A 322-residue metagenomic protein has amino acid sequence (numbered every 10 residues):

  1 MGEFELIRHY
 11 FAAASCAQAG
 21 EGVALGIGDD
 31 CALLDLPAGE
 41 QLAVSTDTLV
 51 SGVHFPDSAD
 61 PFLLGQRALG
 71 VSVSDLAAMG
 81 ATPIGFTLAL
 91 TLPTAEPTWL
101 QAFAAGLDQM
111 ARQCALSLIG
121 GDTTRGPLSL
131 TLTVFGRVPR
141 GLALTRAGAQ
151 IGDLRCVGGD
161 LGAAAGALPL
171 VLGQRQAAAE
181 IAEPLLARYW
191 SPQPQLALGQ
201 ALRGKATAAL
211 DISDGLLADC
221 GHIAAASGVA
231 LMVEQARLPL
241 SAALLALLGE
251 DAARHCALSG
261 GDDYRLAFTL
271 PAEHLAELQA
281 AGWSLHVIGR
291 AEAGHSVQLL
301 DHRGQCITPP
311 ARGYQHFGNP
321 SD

Functional and structural regions predicted by a protein language model:
M1-C16, E40, D60, P93-S117 (+4 more regions): Glycine-/charge-enriched secondary-structure boundary and capping motifs
M1-L63, M79, I84, L88 (+1 more regions): Extreme N-terminal cap/leader segments of soluble proteins
L33, S72, G80, L118 (+4 more regions): Residue-level signal for inorganic ion chemistry
L42, L49, T82-L170, R290: Glycine-rich anion-binding loops of enzyme active sites
L64-L76, G106-L107: Short, well-ordered amphipathic alpha-helical segments that serve as non-catalytic structural scaffolds within diverse
T133-L144, A182-A201, G249: Active-site glycine-rich loop that binds ribose-phosphate moieties when present
D153-G159, S191-L216: Internal active-site segments that recognize and position negatively charged phosphoryl groups and nucleotide moieties
A165-E183: Short, compositionally biased
